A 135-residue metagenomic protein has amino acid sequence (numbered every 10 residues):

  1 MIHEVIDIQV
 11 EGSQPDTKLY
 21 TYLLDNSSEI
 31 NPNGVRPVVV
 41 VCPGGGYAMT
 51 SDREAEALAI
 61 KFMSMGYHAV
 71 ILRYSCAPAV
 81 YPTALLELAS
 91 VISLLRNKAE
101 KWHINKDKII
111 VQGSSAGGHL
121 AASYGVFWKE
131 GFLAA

Functional and structural regions predicted by a protein language model:
M1-G34, Y81: N-terminal cap/lid segment of alpha/beta-hydrolase-fold proteins
N33, S51-V70: Short amphipathic alpha-helix adjacent to the substrate-entry channel of hydrolases
V35-G44: Short beta-strand element of the alpha/beta-hydrolase
R36-P37, M65-Y67, K106-K108: Loop/turn elements at helix/coil->beta-strand transitions in domains of secreted/extracellular proteins
C42-P43, L72-S75, S114, Y124: Active-site-proximal beta-strand/loop segments in catalytic clefts of secreted hydrolases
T50-D52, L72-K106: Catalytic nucleophile-loop/oxyanion-hole region of alpha/beta-hydrolase and closely related hydrolase-like folds
E56-A59, L88, F127-K129: Glycine-rich, phosphate-binding/catalytic loops in enzymes
S93-A135: Primarily recognizes the serine-hydrolase "nucleophile elbow" in alpha/beta-hydrolase and SGNH/GDSL folds
